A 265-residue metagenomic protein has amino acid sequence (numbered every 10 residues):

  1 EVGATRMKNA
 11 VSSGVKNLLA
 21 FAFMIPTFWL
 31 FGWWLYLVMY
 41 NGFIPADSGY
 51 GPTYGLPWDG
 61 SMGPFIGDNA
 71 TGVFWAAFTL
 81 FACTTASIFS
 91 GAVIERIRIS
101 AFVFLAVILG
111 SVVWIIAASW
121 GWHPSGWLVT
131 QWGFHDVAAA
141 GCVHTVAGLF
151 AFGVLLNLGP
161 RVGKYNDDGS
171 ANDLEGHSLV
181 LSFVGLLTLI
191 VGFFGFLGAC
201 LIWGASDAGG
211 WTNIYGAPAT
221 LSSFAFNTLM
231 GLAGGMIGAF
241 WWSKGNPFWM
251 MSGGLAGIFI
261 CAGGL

Functional and structural regions predicted by a protein language model:
E1-L265: Hydrophobic alpha-helical transmembrane bundles of multi-pass membrane proteins
